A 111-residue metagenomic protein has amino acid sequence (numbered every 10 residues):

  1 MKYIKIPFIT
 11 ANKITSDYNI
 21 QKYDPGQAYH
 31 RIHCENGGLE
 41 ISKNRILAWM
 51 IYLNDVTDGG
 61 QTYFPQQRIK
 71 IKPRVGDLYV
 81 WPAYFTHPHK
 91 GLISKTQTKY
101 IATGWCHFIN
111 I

Functional and structural regions predicted by a protein language model:
M1-L78, T86-I111: Fe(II)/2-oxoglutarate oxygenase catalytic core
